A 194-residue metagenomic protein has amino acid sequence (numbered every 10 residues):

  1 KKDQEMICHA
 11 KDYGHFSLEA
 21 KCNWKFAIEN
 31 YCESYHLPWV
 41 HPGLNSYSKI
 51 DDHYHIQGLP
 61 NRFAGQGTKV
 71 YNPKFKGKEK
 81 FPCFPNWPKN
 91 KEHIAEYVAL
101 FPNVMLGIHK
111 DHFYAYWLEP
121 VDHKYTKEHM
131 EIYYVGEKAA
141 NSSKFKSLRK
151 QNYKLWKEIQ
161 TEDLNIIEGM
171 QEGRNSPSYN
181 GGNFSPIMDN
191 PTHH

Functional and structural regions predicted by a protein language model:
K1-H194: C-terminal catalytic domain of Rieske-type non-heme iron oxygenases
